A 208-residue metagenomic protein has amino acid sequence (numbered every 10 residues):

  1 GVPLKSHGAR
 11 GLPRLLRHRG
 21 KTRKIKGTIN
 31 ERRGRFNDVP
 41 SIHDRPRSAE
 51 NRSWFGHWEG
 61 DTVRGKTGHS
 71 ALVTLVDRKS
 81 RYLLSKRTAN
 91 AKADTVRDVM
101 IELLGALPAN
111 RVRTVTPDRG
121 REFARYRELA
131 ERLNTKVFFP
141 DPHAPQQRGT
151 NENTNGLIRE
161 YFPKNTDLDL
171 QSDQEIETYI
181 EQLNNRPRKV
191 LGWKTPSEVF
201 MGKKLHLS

Functional and structural regions predicted by a protein language model:
G1-E50: Basic, flexible linker segments flanking DNA-binding modules in nucleic acid-interacting mobile-element proteins
R52, G56, N165-T166: Glycine-centered loop/turn motifs
F55-G65: Two-metal-ion RNase H-like nuclease active-site motif
D61, L75, R81, M100 (+4 more regions): Mobile genetic element proteins and their domesticated derivatives, centered on retroelements and DNA transposons
R64-G68, S85-A109: Active-site beta-loop-alpha junctions of metal-dependent nucleic acid enzymes, especially the RNase H-like/DDE
A71-L72: Short loop/turn microsegments at loop-to-beta-strand junctions
N110-F123, P142-H143: Acidic/histidine-rich, metal-coordinating catalytic segments
R127-V137, D141-S208: Charged alpha-helix within mobile-element recombinases
